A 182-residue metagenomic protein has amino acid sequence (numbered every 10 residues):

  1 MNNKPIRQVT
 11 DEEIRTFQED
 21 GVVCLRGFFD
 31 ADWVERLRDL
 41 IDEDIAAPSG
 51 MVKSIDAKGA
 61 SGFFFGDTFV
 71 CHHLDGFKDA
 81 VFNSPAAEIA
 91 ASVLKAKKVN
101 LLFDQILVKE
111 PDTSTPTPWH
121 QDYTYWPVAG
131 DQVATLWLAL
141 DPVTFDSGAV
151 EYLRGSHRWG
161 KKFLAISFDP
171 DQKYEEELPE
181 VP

Functional and structural regions predicted by a protein language model:
M1-D20, L25-W119, T124-V128, A165: Non-heme Fe(II)-dependent double-stranded beta-helix
I6, V22-C24, T135-A139, Y152: Conserved hydrophobic/aromatic beta-strand scaffold that supports enzyme active sites
D42, T135, D169: Glycine-rich, phosphate-binding/catalytic loops in enzymes
A96-K97, Y123, L140-A149, H157: Active-site region of the double-stranded beta-helix
D104, A134, G148: Change "...and in nucleic-acid phosphodiester-cleaving endonucleases..." to "...and in nucleic-acid processing enzymes
P127-F145: Short, conserved beta-strand element in jelly-roll/cupin
F145-P182: Double-stranded beta-helix
